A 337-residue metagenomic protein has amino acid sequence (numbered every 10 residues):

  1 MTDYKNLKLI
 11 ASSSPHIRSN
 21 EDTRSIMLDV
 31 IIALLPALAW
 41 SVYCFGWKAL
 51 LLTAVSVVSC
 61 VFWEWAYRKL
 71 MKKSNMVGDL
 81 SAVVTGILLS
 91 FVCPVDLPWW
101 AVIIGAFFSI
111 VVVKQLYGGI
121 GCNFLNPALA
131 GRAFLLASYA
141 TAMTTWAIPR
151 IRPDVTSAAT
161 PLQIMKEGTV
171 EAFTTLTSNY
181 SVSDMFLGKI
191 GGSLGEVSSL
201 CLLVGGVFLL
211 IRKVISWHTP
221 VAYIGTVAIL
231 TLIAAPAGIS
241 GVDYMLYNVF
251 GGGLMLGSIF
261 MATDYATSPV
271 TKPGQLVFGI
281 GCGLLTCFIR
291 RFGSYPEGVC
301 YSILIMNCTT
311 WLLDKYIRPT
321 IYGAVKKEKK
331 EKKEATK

Functional and structural regions predicted by a protein language model:
M1-V57, V61, E334-K337: N-terminal signal-anchor module of multipass membrane proteins
D29-A37, L52-E64, S81-G86, S90 (+15 more regions): Alpha-helical transmembrane segments in multi-pass membrane proteins
G46-V58, D96-G105, M185, K189-S199 (+1 more regions): Structural signature of hydrophobic alpha-helical transmembrane segments
F62-K73, I110-G121, N126, V204-K213 (+1 more regions): C-terminal ends of transmembrane helices
S81-D154: A generic, well-ordered mixed alpha/beta core segment in the N-terminal half of proteins
C122-L203: Long hydrophobic alpha-helical segments that form multi-pass transmembrane helix bundles in integral membrane proteins
F124, A128, M245-G252, Q275-V277 (+1 more regions): Loop-to-transmembrane alpha-helix initiation sites
P220-A222, I229-K272: A beta-strand-loop signature enriched in Asp, Gly, Thr, and Trp that corresponds to the sialidase/neuraminidase Asp-box
